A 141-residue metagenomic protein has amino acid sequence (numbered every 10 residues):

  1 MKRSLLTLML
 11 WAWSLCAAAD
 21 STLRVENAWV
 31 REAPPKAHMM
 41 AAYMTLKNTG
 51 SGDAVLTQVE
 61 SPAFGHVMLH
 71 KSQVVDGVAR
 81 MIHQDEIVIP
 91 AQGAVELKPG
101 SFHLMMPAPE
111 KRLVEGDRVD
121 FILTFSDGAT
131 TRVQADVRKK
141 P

Functional and structural regions predicted by a protein language model:
M1-S4: Positively charged n-region of N-terminal signal peptides that target proteins for export
L6-M9: Sec-dependent N-terminal signal peptides
A12-A18: N-terminal signal peptide c-region/cleavage motif recognized by signal peptidases
D20-P141: Compact, glycine-rich, soluble single-domain proteins
